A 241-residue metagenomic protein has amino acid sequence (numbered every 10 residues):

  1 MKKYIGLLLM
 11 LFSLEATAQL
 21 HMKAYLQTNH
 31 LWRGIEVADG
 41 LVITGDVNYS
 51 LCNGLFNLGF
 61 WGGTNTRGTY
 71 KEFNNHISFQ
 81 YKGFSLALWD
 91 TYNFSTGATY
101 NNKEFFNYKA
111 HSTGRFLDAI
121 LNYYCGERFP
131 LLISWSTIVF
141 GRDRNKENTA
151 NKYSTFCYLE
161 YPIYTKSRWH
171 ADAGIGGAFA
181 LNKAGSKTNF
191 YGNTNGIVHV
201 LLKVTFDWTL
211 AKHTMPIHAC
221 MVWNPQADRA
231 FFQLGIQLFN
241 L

Functional and structural regions predicted by a protein language model:
S13-E15: N-terminal signal peptide c-region/cleavage motif recognized by signal peptidases
Q19-S50: Outer-membrane beta-barrel initiation region
A24-H30, L55-T66, L86-F94, N101-F105 (+3 more regions): Transmembrane beta-strand segments that form the barrel wall of outer-membrane beta-barrel proteins
G34-D39, G68-N74, A98-F105, D143-T149 (+2 more regions): Outer-membrane beta-barrel translocator domains and adjoining extracellular loop/strand segments of Gram-negative
D39-I43, T69-F73, Q80, T113-L117 (+3 more regions): Residues that define the transmembrane beta-barrel architecture of outer-membrane proteins
G40-L88, P162-H170: Glycine- and aromatic-enriched membrane insertion/assembly motifs of diderm outer-membrane and organelle channel
G45-V47, N75-I77, A119-L121, C157-L159 (+3 more regions): Membrane-embedded beta-strands of outer-membrane beta-barrel proteins, especially the hydrophobic/small aromatic
G126-P216, W223-A227, G235-L241: Outer-membrane beta-barrel transmembrane domain signature
